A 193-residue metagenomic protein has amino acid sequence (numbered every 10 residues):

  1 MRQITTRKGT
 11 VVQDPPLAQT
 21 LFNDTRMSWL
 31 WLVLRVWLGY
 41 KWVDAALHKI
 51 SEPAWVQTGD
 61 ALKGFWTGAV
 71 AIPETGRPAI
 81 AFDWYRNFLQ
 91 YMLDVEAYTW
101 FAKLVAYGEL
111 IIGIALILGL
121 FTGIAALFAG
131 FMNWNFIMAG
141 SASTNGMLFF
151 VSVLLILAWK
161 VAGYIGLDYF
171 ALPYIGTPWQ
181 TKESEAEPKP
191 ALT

Functional and structural regions predicted by a protein language model:
M1-I111, L118-T193: Extended, low-polarity transmembrane helix blocks
